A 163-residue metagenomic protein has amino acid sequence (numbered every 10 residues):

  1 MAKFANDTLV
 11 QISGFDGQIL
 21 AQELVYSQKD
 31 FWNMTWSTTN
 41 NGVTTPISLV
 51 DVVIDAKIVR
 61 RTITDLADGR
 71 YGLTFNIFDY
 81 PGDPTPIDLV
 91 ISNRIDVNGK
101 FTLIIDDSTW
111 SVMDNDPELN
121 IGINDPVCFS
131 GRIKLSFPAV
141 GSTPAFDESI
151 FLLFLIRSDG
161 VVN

Functional and structural regions predicted by a protein language model:
A2-N163: N-terminal assembly/attachment segments of tailed bacteriophage virion structural proteins
